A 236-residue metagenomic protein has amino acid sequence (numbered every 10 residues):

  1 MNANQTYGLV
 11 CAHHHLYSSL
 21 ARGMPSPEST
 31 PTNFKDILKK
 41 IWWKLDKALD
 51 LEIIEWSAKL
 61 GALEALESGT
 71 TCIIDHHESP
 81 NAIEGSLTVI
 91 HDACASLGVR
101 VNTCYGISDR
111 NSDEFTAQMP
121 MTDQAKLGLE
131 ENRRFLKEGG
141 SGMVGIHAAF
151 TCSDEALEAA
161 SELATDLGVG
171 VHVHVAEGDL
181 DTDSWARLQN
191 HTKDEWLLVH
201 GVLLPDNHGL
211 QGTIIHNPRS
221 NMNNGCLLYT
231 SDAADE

Functional and structural regions predicted by a protein language model:
M1-G8: Histidine-rich, glycine-flanked metal-binding segment
G8-S19, G170-E177: Histidine-centered catalytic micro-motifs
L20-I54, R110-A125, D179-W196, N207-T213: Active-site gating loops and adjacent loop-to-helix segments of metal-dependent hydrolytic enzymes
M24-V99, G128-E138: Alpha-helical scaffold segments that flank or form the walls of functional sites
H76-I83, G145-F150, R219-S220: Conserved short loop/turn motifs at secondary-structure junctions
G85-P205: Metal-coordinating catalytic core of metallo-dependent amide/deamination hydrolases
T213-G225: A conserved active-site cap/scaffold subdomain adjacent to cofactor or substrate pockets
Y229-D235: Conserved small/polar residues in nucleotide/adenosyl-binding loops
